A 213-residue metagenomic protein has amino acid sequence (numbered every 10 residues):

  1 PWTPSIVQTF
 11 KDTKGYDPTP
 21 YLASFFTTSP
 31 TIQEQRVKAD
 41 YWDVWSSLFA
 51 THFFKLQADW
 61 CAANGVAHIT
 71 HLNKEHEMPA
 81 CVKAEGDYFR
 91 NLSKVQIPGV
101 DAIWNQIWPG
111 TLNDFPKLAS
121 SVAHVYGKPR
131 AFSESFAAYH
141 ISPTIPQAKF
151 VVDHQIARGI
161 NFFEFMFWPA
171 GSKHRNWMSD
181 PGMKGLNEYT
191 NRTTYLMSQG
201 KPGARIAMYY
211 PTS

Functional and structural regions predicted by a protein language model:
P1-S213: Carbohydrate-binding surfaces of carbohydrate-active enzymes
